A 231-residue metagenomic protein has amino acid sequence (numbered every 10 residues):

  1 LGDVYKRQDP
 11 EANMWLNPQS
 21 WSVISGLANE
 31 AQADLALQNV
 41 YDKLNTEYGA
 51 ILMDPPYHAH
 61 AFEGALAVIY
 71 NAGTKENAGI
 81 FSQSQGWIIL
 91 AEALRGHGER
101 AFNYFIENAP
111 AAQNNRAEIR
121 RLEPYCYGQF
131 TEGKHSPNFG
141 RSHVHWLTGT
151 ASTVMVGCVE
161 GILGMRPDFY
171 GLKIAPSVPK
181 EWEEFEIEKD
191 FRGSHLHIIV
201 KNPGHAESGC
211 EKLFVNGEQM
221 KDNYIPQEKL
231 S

Functional and structural regions predicted by a protein language model:
L1-Y5: Short, small-residue-biased leader/transition segments that mark boundaries at the very start of proteins
K6-S25, T131-F139, L147: C-terminal, helix-dominated tail/subdomain
E11-G26, A33, A78-A93, A151-E160: Well-ordered alpha-helical segments within folded domains of soluble proteins
S25, A31-D34, I198-I199, D222-N223: Short helix/loop capping segments that flank catalytic or ligand/cofactor-binding pockets
L27-G49, A101: Carboxylate/His-rich catalytic cores and anion/metal-binding grooves
D42-E47, H58, I69-N77, W87-S231: Non-catalytic C-terminal accessory modules of carbohydrate-active enzymes
D54: Catalytic-domain carbohydrate-binding cleft regions of carbohydrate-active enzymes
F62-G64: Long, histidine/aromatic-enriched segments associated with O2/redox biology
